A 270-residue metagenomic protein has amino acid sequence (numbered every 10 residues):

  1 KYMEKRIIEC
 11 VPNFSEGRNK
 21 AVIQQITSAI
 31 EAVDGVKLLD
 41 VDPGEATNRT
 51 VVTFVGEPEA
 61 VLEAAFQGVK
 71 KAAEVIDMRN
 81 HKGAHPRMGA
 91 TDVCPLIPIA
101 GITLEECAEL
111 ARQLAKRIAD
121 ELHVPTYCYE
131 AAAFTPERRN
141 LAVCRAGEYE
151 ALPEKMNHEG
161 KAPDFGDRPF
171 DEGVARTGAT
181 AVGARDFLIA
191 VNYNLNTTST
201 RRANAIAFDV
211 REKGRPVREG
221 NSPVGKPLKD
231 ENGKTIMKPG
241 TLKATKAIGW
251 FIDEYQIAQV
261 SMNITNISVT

Functional and structural regions predicted by a protein language model:
M3-T270: Long, contiguous binding/interaction regions
